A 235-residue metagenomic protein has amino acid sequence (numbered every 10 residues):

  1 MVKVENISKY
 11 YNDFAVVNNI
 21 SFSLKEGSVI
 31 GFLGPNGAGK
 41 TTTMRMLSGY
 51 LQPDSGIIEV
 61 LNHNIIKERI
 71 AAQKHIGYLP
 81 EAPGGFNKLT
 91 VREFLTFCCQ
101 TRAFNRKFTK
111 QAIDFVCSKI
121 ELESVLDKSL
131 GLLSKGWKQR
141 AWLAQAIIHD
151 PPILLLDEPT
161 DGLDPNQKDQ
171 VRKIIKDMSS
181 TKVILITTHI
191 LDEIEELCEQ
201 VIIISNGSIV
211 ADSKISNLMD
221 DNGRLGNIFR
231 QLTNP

Functional and structural regions predicted by a protein language model:
G56-K67, A71-A72: Conserved ABC transporter NBD signature motif
T96, Q100, K107-V125: Conserved ABC ATPase "signature" region
I148-P152: A short, proline-enriched helix->beta-strand linker immediately N-terminal to the Walker B motif in ABC-type P-loop
L154-E158: Catalytic Walker B motif of ABC-type/P-loop ATPase nucleotide-binding domains
D212-S213: ABC ATPase "signature
